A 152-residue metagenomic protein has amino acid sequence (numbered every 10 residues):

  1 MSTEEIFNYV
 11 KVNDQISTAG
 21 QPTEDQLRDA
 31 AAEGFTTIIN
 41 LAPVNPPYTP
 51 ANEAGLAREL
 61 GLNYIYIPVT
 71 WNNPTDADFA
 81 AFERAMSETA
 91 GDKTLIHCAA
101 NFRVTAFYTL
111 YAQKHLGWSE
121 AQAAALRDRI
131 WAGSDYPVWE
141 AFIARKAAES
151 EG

Functional and structural regions predicted by a protein language model:
M1-G20, L62: Mobile, glycine- and charge-enriched loop segments and immediately flanking short secondary-structure elements within
T3-E4, K11, A30, G55 (+2 more regions): N-proximal short alpha-helices
S17-A90: Cysteine-based protein phosphatase catalytic domain of the PTP/DSP
Q26, A106-F107: Phosphate- and divalent-cation-binding pockets in alpha/beta enzyme and binding domains that engage nucleotide-derived
P43, R103, Q113: Residue-level marker of positions within ordered structural domains that often coincide with functionally constrained
P50-N52, N101, T109-L110: Short amphipathic alpha-helical segments
D78, E83-K93, L110-G152: PTP/DSP superfamily signal
T94-T105: A phosphate-binding catalytic loop at a beta-strand-loop-alpha-helix junction that coordinates phosphoryl groups
